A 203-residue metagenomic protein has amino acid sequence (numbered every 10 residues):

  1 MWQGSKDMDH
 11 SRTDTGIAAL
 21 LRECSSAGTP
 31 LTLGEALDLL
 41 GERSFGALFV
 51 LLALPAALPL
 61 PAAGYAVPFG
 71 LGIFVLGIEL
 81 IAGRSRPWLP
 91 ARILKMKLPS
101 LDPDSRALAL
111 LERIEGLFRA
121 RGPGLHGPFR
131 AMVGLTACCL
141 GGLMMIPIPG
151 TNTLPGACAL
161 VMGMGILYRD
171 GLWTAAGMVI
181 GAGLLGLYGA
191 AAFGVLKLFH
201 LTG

Functional and structural regions predicted by a protein language model:
W2-L48, L76-T136, V195-G203: Membrane-interfacial helix-loop-helix
L39, G46, G70, G127 (+4 more regions): Hydrophobic alpha-helical transmembrane segments of integral membrane proteins, especially multi-pass transporters
G46-L54, I73, G134-G141, L187-A190: Hydrophobic alpha-helical transmembrane segments of multi-pass integral membrane proteins
A47-I73, M145-A159: Transmembrane helix boundary and interhelical junction motifs in multipass membrane proteins
P55, E79, P155-L172: Interfacial segments of multi-pass membrane proteins
G70-I78, M178-L185: Small-residue-enriched core segments of transmembrane alpha-helices in multipass membrane transport and channel
A176-K197: Final/C-terminal transmembrane alpha-helix of multipass membrane proteins
